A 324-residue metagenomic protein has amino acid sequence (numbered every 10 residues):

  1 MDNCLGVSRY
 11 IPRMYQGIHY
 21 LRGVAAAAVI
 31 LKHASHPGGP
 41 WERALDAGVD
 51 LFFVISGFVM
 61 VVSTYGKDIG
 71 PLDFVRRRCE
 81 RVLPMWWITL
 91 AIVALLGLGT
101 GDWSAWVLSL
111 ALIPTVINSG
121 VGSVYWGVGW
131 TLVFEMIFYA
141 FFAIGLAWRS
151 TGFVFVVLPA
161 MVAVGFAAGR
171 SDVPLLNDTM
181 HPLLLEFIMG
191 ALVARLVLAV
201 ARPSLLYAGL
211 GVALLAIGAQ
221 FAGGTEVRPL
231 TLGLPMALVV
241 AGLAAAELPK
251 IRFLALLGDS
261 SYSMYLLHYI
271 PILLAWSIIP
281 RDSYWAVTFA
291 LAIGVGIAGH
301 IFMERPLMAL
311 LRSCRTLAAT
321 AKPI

Functional and structural regions predicted by a protein language model:
D2-Y20, A27-L45, V61-D73, T115-V121 (+5 more regions): Alpha-helical transmembrane segments in multi-pass integral membrane proteins
Y20-L21, G129, V133-F134, L267: Short alpha-helix carrying the canonical HExxH Zn2+-binding catalytic motif
R22, C79-V82, V295, F302: Functionalized membrane-embedded alpha-helices
V24-A27, R78, A140-F141, G299: Structural preference for long, well-ordered alpha-helical segments in enzyme cores
F52: Structured binding elements
I55, V61-Y65, R76, V82-A140 (+3 more regions): Membrane-interface helix-loop-helix regions
R78, V82, W86, S260-L267: Loop-to-transmembrane-helix entry motif
L90, A94-L98, A143, I293 (+2 more regions): Membrane-embedded alpha-helical segments of multi-pass transporters/permeases
